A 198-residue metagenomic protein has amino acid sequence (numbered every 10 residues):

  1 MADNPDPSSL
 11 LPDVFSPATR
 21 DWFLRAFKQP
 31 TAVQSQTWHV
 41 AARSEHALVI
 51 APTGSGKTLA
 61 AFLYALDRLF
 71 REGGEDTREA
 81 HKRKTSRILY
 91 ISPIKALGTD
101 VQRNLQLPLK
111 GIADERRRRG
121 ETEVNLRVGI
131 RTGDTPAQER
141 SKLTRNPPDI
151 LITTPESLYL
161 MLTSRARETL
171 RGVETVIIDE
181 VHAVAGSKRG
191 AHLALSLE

Functional and structural regions predicted by a protein language model:
M1-V33: Pre-P-loop entry segment of helicase/translocase ATPase cores
R20, L24-E198: Conserved P-loop/Walker A NTP-binding site and adjacent catalytic elements of P-loop NTPases
